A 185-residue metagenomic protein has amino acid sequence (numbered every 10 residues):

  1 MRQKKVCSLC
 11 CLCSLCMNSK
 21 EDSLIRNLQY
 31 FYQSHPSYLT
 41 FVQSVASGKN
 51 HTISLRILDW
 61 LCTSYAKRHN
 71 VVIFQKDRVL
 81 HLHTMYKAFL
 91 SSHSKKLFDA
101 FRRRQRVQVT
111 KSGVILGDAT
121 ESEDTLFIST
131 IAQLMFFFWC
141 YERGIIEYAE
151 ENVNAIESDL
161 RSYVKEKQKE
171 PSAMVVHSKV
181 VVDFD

Functional and structural regions predicted by a protein language model:
R2, C7, C11-R103, V109-I115 (+1 more regions): Long, compositionally biased non-globular segments that serve regulatory/targeting/scaffolding roles in eukaryotic
K4, Y163-D185: Ankyrin repeat (ANK) tandem alpha-helical domains that serve as protein-protein interaction scaffolds, prominent
F89, F136-F137, V175: Residue-level signal for the start and early helices of compact helical domains
K96, L134-W139, R143-E147: Amphipathic alpha-helical interface elements that mediate macromolecular binding in regulatory proteins
V114-L116, T120-E123, K165: A short, structure-level motif marking secondary-structure boundaries and short turns
T120, I128-W139, D159: Alpha-helical bundle/repeat cores within regulatory domains of eukaryotic proteins
E121-I131, E170-V175: Intrinsically disordered, low-complexity regulatory segments in eukaryotic proteins
E142-K169: Long, highly charged low-complexity segments enriched in Glu/Asp and Lys/Arg with interspersed Ser/Thr
